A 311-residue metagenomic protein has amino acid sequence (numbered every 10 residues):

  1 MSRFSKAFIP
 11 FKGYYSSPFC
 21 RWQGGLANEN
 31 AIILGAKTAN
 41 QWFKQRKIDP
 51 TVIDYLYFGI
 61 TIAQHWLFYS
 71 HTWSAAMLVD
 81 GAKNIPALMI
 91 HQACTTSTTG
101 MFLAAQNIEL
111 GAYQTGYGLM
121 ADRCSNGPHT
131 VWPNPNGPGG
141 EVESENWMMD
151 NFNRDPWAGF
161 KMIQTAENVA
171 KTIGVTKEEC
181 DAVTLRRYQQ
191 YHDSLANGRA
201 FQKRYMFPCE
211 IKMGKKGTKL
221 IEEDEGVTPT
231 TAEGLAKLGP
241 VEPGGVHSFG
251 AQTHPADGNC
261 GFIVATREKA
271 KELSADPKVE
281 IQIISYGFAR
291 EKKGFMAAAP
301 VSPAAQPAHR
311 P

Functional and structural regions predicted by a protein language model:
P10, Y15-S17, A27-N40, Q45 (+2 more regions): N-terminal extracellular/periplasmic Venus flytrap/periplasmic-binding protein-like
K12, I53-L56, S97, A104 (+7 more regions): Buried hydrophobic positions in well-ordered alpha/beta secondary-structure cores of metabolic enzymes
S16-N40, I62-Q64, L88-F102, Q114 (+5 more regions): Active-site pocket-shaping loop/turn-to-helix segments
N40-D54, V169-G174, K271-P277, P307-P311: Phosphate/pyrophosphate-binding loops at sites that engage ATP/ADP/AMP, CoA/4′-phosphopantetheine, polyphosphate
P50-G59, A87-H91, G116-M120, E179-R186 (+2 more regions): Beta-strand segments within the central parallel beta-sheet cores of soluble alpha/beta enzyme folds
I60-T115, E145, P156-K161, P229-H254: Conserved catalytic cysteine-centered active-site region of acyl-thioester-dependent Claisen-condensing enzymes
H91-D122, A170-A200, F262-K269: Active-site-proximal alpha-helical scaffold in enzymes
T115-V169: Flexible glycine-/small-residue-enriched beta->alpha junction loops that bind anionic phosphate/pyrophosphate groups
